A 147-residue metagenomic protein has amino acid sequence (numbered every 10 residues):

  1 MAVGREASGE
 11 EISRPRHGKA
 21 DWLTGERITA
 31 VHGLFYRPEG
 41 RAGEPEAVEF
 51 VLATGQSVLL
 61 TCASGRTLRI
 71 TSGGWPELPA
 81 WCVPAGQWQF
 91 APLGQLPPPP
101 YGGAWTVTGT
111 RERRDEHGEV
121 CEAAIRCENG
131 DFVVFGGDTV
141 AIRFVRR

Functional and structural regions predicted by a protein language model:
M1-R147: Surface-exposed, interaction-prone regions used to assemble/regulate multi-protein complexes
